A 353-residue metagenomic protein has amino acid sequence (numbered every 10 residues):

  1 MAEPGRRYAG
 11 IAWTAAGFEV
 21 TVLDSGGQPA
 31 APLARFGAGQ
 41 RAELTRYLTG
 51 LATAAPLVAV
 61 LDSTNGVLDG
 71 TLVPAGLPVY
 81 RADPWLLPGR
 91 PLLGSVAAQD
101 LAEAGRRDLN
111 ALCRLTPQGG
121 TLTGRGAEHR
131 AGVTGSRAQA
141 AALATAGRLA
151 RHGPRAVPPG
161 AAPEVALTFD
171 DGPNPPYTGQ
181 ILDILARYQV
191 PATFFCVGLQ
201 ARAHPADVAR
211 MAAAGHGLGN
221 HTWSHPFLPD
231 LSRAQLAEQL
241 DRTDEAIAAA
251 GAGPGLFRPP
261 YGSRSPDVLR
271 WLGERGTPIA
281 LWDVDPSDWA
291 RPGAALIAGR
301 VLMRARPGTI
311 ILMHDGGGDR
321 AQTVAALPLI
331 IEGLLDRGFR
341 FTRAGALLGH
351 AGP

Functional and structural regions predicted by a protein language model:
M1-R130: Phosphate- and other anionic-substrate recognition elements at nucleic-acid/protein interfaces
A9, A59, V165-T168, L218: Residue-level marker for buried hydrophobic side chains located in beta-strands that build the well-ordered beta-sheet
L23-G26, A34-A42, S63-T64, P163 (+1 more regions): A short alpha/beta connector and helix-capping loop motif
D24-A42, T134-L143, A166-D171, P229-A234: Glycine-rich phosphate-binding "P-loop"
L61-T64, D171, D315: Structural motif
E128-T168, P173-Y188, A206, L329-P353: N-terminal pre-catalytic segment of deacetylase/amide-hydrolase enzymes
A162-V165, P175, A186-G318: Metal-dependent polysaccharide deacetylase catalytic core of the NodB/CE4 family, i.e., the active-site-bearing domain
R306-G345: Catalytic grooves of carbohydrate-active enzymes
